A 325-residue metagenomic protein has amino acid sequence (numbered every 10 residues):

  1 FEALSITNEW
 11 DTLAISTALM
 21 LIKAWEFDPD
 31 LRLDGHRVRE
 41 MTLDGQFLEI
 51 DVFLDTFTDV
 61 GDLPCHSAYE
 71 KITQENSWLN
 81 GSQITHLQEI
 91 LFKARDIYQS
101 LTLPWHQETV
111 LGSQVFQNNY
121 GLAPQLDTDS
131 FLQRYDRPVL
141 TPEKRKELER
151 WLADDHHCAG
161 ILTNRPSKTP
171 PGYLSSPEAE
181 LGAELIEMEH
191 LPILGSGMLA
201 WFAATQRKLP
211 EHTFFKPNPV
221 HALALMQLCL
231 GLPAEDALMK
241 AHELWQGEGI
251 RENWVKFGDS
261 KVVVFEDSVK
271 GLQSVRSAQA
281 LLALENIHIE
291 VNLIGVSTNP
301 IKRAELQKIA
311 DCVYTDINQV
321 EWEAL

Functional and structural regions predicted by a protein language model:
F1-I90: Conserved phosphoryl-transfer catalytic core
A3, C158, L293: Short glycine/serine/threonine-biased micro-segments
L4, Y135-V139, T213, P217: Short, surface-exposed alpha-helical recognition segments that flank or form part of ligand/macromolecule-binding
D11, D28-D30, D34, D44 (+13 more regions): Acidic-enriched, low-complexity/disordered segments with a strong bias for Aspartate over Glutamate
T12, S16, E147, W151 (+2 more regions): Amphipathic alpha-helical segments that form well-ordered structural scaffolds and often line/cohere around active
W25, Y173-L325: Asp-based, Mg2+/Mn2+-dependent phosphohydrolase catalytic module
I50-F57, L63-T109, S113-F202: Substrate-recognition element of Asp-dependent hydrolases with the DxDx(T/V) motif
